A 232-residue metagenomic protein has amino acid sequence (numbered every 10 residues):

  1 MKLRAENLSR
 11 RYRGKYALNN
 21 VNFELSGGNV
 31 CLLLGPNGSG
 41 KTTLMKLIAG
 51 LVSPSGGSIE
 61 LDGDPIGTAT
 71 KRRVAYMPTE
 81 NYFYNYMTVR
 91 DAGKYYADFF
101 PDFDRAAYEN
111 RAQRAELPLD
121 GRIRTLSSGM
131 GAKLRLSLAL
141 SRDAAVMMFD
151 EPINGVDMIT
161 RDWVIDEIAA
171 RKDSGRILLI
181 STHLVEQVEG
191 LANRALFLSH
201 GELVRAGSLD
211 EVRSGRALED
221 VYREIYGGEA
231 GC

Functional and structural regions predicted by a protein language model:
L34-P36: The feature captures the beta-strand-to-loop junction immediately N-terminal to the Walker
A49: Helix-to-loop junction immediately C-terminal to a conserved catalytic motif
G56-T70: Conserved ABC transporter NBD signature motif
E80-L134: ABC-family P-loop ATPase nucleotide-binding domains
M147-E151, V156: Catalytic Walker B motif of ABC-type/P-loop ATPase nucleotide-binding domains
A206-G207: ABC ATPase "signature
